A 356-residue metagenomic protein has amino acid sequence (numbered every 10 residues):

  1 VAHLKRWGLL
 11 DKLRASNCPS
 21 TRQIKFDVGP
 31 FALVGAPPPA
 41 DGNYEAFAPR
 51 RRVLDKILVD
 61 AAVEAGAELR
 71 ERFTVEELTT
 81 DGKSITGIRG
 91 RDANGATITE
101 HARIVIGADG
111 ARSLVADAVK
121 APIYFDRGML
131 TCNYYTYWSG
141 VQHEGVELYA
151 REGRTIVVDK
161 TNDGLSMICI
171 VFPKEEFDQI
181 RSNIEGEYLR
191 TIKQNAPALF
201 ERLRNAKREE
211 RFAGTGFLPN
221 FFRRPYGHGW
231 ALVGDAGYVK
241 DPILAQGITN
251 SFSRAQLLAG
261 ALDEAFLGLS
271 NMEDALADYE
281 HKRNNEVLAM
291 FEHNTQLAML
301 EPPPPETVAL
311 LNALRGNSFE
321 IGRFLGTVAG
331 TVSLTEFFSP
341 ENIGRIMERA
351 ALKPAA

Functional and structural regions predicted by a protein language model:
A2-K12, D60, G140, N195: A short, N-terminal amphipathic alpha-helix
K5-I57: A conserved beta-strand/loop capping segment in the N-terminal third of enzymes that catalyze redox or closely related
A15-S16, F125-G128, V146-Y149, A213 (+1 more regions): Short Gly/Pro-enriched turn/cap motifs at secondary-structure boundaries
S16, Y137, S182-E273: FAD/FMN-dependent oxidoreductases across multiple families
R22, G29-F31, T79-T86, Y226-H228: A short, glycine/Asx- and small/polar-enriched loop/turn that sits immediately N-terminal to a beta-strand
A40-G42, P173-E176, G237-V239: A short, flexible beta-alpha/helix-coil linker loop
A61-L199: Predominantly flavin-linked oxidoreductase catalytic cores and closely associated redox partners
D263-A356: C-terminal helical "tail/cap" subdomain of flavin- and related membrane-associated enzymes
